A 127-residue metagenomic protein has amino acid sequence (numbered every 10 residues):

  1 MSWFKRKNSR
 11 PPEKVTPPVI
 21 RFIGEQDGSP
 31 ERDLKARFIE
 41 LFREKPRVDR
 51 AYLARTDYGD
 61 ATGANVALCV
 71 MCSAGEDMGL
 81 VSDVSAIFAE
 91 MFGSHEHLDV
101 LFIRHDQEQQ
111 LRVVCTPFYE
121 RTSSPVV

Functional and structural regions predicted by a protein language model:
M1-N8: Polybasic, Ser/Thr-rich amphipathic helices
W3, K35, I39, V48 (+1 more regions): Residue-level signal for functionally critical sites in structured catalytic/ligand-binding pockets
S9, Y58, S124-P125: A generic structural signal for solvent-exposed, polar alpha-helical segments
E13-I87, M91-I103: A contiguous, surface-oriented mixed alpha/beta subdomain in the mid-to-C-terminal portion of proteins that forms
D106-V127: Short, low-order "capping/linker" segments at domain edges
